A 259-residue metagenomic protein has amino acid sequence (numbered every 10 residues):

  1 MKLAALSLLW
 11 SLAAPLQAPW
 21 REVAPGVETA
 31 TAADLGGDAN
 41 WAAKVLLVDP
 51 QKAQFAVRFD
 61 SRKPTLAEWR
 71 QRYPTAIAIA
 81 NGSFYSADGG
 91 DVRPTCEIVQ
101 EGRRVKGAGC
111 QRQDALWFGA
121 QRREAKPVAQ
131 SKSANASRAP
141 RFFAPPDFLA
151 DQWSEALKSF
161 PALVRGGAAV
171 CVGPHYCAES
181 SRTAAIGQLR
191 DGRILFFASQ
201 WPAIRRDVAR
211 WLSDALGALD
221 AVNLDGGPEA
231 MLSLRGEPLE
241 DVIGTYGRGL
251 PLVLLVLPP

Functional and structural regions predicted by a protein language model:
M1-S7: Sec-dependent signal peptide recognition, specifically the positively charged N-region followed immediately by
W10, A14-A115, R123-K126: Zymogen propeptides
G37, D60-P64, S131-A136, S199-P202: Short, solvent-exposed aromatic-acidic interface loops
W41-A43, Y73-T75, K158, S181 (+1 more regions): Extracytoplasmic
D49-Q51, F118-K126, K132-A134, R165-G167 (+3 more regions): Short acidic-glycine loop/turn motifs at beta-strand connectors
G89-G173: Active-site-adjacent helix-turn-beta-strand microarchitecture at beta-sheet edges that either contains or buttresses
G90-C110, C171-D220, E229-P259: Conserved, well-ordered active-site substructure
